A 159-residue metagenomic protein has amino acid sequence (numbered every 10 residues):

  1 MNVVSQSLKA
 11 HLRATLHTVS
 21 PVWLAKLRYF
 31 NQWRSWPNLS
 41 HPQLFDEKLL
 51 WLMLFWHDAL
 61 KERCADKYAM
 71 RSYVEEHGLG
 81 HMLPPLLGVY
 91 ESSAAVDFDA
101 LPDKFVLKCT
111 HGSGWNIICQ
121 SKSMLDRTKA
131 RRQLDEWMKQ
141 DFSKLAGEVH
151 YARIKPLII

Functional and structural regions predicted by a protein language model:
M1-D58: Membrane-proximal basic amphipathic "stem/tether" segments
L50-H57, K61-I159: Active-site nucleotide/adenylate-binding loops and adjacent lid/helix of ATP-dependent enzymes
